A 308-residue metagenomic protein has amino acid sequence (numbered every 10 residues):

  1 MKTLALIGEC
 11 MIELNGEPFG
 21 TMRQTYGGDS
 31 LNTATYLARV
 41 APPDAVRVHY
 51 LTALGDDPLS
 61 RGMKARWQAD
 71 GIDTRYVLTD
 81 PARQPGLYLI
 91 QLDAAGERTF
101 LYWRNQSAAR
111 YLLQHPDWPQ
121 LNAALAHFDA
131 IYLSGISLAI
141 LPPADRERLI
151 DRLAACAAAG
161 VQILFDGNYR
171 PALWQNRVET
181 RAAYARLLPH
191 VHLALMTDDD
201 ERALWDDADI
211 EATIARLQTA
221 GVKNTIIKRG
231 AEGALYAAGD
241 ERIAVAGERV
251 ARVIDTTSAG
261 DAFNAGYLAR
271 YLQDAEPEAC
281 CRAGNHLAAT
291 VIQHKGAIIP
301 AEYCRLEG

Functional and structural regions predicted by a protein language model:
M1-I72: Glycine-rich phosphate/adenosyl-contacting loop at the front of the ribokinase-like
K2, A155, D206-G308: Conserved phosphate-binding/catalytic region of the ribokinase-like
C10, G167, A262: Active-site metal-binding loops of divalent metal-dependent hydrolases
L14, A45-I136, E307-G308: Conserved N-terminal subdomain of the carbohydrate kinase-like
L37, T197, G260: Short, conserved phosphate/pyrophosphate- and ester-handling motifs at nucleotide-, phospho-/glycolipid
L121-A124, R186-L187, Q218: Structural alpha-helical scaffold elements that stabilize or flank donor/cofactor-binding regions in carbohydrate
A130, I136-A215, G233: Conserved beta-alpha-beta core of the PfkB/ribokinase-like small-molecule kinase fold
